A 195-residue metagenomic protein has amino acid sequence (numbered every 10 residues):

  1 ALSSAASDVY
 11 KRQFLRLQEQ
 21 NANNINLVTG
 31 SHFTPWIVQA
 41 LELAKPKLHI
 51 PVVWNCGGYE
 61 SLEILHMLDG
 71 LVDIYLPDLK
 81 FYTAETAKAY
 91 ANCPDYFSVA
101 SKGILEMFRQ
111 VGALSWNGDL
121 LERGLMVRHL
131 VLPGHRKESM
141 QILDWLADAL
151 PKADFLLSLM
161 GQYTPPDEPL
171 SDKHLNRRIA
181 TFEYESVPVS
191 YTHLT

Functional and structural regions predicted by a protein language model:
A1-A6, Y10, H193-T195: Single conserved hydrophobic/aromatic residue that forms the stacking wall/gate of nucleotide- or nucleobase-binding
L2, C93-Y96, A180: Short, conserved glycine- and acidic-residue-centered signature motifs in active-site or ligand-binding loops
L15-K173: Conserved AdoMet/S-adenosylmethionine-binding subsite of the radical SAM
L175-I179: Acceptor-substrate binding/catalytic loop of class I
F182-E183, V187: Short alpha-helix
